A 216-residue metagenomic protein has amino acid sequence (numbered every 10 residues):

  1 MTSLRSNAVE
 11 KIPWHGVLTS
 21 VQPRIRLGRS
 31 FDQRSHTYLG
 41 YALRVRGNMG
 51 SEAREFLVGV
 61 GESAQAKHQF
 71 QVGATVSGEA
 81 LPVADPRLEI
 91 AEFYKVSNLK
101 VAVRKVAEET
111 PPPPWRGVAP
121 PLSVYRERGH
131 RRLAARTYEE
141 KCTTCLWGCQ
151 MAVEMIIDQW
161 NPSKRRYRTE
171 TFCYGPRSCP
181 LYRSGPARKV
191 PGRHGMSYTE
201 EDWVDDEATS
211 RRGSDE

Functional and structural regions predicted by a protein language model:
T2, E108-E216: Nucleic-acid-binding small beta-barrel platforms of the OB/S1 family and closely associated recruitment extensions
S6-G40, C142-C145: Structural detector for short beta-strands of small beta-barrel domains
H15, E55-L57, F93: Well-ordered beta-strand positions in beta-sheet-rich domains
V17, V21-R24, N48, V83 (+2 more regions): Residue-level recognition of beta-strand microenvironments
L27-V58, I157-N161, R166-C173: OB-fold (S1/OB) nucleic-acid-binding surfaces
L57-G61, T143: Short, solvent-exposed interaction modules
G61-E79: Short nucleic-acid-contacting surface segments enriched for D/E, G, S/T with interspersed K/R
L81-V118: OB-fold/S1-family single-stranded nucleic acid-binding modules
